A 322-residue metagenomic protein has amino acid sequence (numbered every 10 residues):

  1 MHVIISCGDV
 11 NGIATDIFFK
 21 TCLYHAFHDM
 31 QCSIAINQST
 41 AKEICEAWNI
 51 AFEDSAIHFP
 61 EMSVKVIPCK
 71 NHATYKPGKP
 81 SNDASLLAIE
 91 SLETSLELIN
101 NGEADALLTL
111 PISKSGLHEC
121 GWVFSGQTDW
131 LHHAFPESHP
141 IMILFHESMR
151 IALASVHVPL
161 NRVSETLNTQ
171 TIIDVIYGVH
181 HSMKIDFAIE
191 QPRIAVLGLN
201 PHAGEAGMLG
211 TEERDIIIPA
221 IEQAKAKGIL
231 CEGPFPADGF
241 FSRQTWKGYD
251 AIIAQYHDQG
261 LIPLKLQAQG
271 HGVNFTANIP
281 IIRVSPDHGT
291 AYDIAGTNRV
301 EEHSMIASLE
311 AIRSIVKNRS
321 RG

Functional and structural regions predicted by a protein language model:
M1-Q127, Q170-Q255, Q259-K265, Q269-N274 (+3 more regions): Contiguous, glycine/small-aliphatic-enriched amphipathic segments in soluble metabolic enzymes
Q38-S39, F135, S148, H157: Short loop segments at secondary-structure junctions
E119-I141: Glycine/threonine-rich beta-strand-loop-alpha-helix active-site module that forms ligand/phosphate-binding
W130, M142, I151-L153, I281-R283: Conserved hydrophobic/aromatic beta-strand scaffold that supports enzyme active sites
I141-M142, K184: Short beta-strand/turn micro-motifs at beta-sheet edges
L144-D174: Ligand-binding beta-strand-loop-alpha-helix segment within the catalytic cores of soluble metabolic enzymes
